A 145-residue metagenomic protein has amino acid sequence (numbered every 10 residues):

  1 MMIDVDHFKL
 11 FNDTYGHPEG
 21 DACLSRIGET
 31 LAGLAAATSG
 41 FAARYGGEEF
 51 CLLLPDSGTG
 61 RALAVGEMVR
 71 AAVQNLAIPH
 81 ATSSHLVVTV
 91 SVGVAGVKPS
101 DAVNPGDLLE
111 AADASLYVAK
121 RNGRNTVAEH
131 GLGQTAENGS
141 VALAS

Functional and structural regions predicted by a protein language model:
M1, A43, G93-A95, A128: Conserved beta-strand cores of small sensory beta-sandwich domains that regulate signal transduction, primarily PAS/PAC
I3, T14, T30-F41, I78-S83 (+2 more regions): Nucleotide second-messenger and two-component phosphorelay signaling modules
D6-A32, A43-G47, C51-L52, T59-E67 (+2 more regions): Conserved long alpha-helical elements within nucleotide-processing catalytic cores of c-di-GMP signaling and class III
R44, G58, V73-V90: Catalytic core regions of nucleotide second-messenger enzymes
E48, V88-V90, N125: Change "...and in nucleic-acid phosphodiester-cleaving endonucleases..." to "...and in nucleic-acid processing enzymes
L53-P55, A95: Short hydrophobic/aromatic beta-strand micro-patches that form the beta-sheet surface supporting nucleotide- or nucleic
T59-G66, A81-S83, V97-S145: Catalytic-core segments of nucleotide cyclases and related cyclic-nucleotide turnover enzymes
R70: Short alpha-helical N-box/ATP-lid segment at the N-terminus of the HATPase_c
